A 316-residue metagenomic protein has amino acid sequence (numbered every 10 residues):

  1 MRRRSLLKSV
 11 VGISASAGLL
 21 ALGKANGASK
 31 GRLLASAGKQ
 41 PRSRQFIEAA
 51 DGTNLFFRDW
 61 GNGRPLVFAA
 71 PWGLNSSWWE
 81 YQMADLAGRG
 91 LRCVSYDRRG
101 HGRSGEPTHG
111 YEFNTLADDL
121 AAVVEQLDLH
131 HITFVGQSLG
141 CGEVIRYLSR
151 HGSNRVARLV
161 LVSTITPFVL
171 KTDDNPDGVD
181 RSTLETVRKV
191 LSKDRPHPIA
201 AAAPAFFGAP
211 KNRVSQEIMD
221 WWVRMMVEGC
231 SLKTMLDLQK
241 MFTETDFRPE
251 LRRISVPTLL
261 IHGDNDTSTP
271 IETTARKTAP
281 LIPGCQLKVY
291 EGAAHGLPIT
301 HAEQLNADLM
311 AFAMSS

Functional and structural regions predicted by a protein language model:
M1, A21-A50: C-terminal segment of N-terminal export signals and the immediately downstream linker at the start of the mature
S5-N26: N-terminal export signals
A50, G88, S95-L139, R150 (+1 more regions): Active-site loop/oxyanion-hole signature of alpha/beta-hydrolase fold enzymes
T53-E106: Conserved HGGG/HGGXW glycine-rich cap/lid loop of the alpha/beta-hydrolase fold
I145-R150, N154-K193: Flexible "cap/lid" loop of the alpha/beta hydrolase fold
L170-G178, K189-R252: Conserved alpha/beta-hydrolase catalytic His-Asp/Glu region
I254, L260-H262: Short beta-strand/loop motif that positions the catalytic acidic residue of the alpha/beta-hydrolase fold
C285-S316: Catalytic active-site module of serine/aspartate enzymes centered on a nucleophile-bearing elbow/loop
